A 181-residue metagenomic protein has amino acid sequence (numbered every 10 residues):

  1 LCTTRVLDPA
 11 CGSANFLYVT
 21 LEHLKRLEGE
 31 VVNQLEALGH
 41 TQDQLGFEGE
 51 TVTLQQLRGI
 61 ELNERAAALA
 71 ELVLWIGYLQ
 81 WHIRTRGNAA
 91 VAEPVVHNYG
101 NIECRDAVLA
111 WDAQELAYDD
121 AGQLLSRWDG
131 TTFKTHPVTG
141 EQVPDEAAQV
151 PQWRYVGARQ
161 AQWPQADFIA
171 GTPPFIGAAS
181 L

Functional and structural regions predicted by a protein language model:
L1-L181: SAM-dependent methyltransferase catalytic region
